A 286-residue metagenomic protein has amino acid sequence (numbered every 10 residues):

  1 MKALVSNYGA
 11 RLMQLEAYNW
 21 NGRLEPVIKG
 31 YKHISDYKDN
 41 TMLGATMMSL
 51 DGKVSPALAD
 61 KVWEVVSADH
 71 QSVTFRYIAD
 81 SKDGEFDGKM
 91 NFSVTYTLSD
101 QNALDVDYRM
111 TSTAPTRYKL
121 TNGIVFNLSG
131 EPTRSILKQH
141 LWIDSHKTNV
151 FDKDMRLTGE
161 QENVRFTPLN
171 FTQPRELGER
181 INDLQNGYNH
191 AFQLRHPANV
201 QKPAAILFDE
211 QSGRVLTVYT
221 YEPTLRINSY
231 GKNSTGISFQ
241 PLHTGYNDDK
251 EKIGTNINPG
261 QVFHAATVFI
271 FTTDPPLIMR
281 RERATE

Functional and structural regions predicted by a protein language model:
M1-A284: Surface-exposed acidic/polar loop and edge beta-strand patches at domain peripheries
